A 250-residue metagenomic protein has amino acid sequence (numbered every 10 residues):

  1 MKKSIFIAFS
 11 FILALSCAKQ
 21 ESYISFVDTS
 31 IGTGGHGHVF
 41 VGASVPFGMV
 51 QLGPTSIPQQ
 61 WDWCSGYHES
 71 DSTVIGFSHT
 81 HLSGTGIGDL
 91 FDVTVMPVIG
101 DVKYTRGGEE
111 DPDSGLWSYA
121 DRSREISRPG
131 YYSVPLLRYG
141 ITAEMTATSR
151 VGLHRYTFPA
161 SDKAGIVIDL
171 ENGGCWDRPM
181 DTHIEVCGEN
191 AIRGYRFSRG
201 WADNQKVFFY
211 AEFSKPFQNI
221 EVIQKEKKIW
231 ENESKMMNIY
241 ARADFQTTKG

Functional and structural regions predicted by a protein language model:
M1-K3, F11-S22: Bacterial Sec-dependent signal peptides at the C-terminal "C-region" and cleavage site
K3-S4, G250: N-terminal cationic leader/targeting segments used for protein routing and processing
S4-I5, S198: Small/flexible residues
Q20-K249: Accessory carbohydrate-recognition regions in carbohydrate-active enzymes
